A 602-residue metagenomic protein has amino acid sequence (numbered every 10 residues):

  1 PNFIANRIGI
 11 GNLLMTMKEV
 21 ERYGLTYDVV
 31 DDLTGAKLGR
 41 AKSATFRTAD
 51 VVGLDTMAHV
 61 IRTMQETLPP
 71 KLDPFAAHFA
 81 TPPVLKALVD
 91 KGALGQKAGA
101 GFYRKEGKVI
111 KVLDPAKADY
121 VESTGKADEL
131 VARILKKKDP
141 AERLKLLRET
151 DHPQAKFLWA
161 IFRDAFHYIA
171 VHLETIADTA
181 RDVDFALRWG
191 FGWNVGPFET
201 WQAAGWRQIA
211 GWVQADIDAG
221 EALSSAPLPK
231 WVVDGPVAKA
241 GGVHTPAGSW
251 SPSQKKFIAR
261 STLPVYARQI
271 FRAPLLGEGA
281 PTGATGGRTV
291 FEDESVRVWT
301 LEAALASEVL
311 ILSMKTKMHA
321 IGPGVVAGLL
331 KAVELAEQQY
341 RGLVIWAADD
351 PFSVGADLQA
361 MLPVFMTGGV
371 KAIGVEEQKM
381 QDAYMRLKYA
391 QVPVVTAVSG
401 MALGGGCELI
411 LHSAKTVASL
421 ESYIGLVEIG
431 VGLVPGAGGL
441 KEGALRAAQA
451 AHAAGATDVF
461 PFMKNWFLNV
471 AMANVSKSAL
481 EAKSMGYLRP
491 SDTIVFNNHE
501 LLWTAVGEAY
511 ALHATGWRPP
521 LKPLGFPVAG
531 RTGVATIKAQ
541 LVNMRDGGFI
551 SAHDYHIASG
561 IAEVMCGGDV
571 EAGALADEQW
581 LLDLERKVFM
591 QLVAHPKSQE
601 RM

Functional and structural regions predicted by a protein language model:
P1-L343, A347-D350, Q359-K379, A383-V392 (+5 more regions): N-terminal glycine-rich phosphate-binding loop for ADP-containing cofactors
F352-V354: A structural motif shared across PLP-dependent enzymes of the aminotransferase-like
E408: Short alpha-helical segment that forms part of, or immediately flanks, the ligand-binding pocket in carbohydrate-active
